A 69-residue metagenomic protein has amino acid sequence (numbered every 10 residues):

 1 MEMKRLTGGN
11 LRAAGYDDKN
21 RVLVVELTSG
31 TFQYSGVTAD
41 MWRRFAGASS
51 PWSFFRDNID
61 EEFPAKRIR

Functional and structural regions predicted by a protein language model:
M1-R69: Acidic/histidine-enriched, beta-strand-rich ligand/metal-binding domains
